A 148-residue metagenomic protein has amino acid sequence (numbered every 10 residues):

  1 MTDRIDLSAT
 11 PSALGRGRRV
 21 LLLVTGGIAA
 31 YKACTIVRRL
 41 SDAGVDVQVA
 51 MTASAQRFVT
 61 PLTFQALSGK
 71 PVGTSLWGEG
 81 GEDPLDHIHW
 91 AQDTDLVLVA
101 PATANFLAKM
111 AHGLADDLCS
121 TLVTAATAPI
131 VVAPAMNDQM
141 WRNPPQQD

Functional and structural regions predicted by a protein language model:
M1-D148: A cross-family phosphate/adenosyl-ligand binding-site feature
